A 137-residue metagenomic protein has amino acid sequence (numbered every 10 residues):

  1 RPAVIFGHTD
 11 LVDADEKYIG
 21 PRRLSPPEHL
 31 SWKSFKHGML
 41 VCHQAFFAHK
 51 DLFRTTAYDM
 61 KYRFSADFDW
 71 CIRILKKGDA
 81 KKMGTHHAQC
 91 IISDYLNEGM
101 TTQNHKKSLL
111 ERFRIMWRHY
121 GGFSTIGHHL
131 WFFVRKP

Functional and structural regions predicted by a protein language model:
R1-G20: Conserved donor NDP-sugar-binding/catalytic core segment of glycosyltransferases
V4-I5, H86-A88, S124-H128: A short coil-to-beta-strand element that immediately follows conserved catalytic motifs
G7, G20-E111, I115: Conserved nucleotide-sugar donor-binding catalytic segment
D13-K17, L96-N97, V134-P137: Short, solvent-exposed polar/charged micro-motifs at secondary-structure junctions
L110-F113, W117-P137: Membrane-proximal basic amphipathic "stem/tether" segments
